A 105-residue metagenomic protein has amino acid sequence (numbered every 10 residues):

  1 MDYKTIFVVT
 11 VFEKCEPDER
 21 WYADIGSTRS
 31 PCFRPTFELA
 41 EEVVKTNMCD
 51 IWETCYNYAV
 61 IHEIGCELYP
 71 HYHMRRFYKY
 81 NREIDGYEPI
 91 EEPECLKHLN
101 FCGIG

Functional and structural regions predicted by a protein language model:
D2-R29: Short aromatic-glycine-(Arg/Gly/Cys) micro-motifs in beta-strand/loop hairpins
D2-T5, W21, L39-A40, V60 (+2 more regions): Generic short amphipathic/hydrophobic targeting helices enriched at N-termini, encompassing Sec-type signal peptides
V8-P17, T36, H62-L68: Short, flexible beta-strand-to-coil junctions
V11-E13, A23-D24, E42, E67-P70 (+1 more regions): Alpha-helical interaction segments
D24-T28, C32-Y58: A short, charged, amphipathic alpha-helix used as a generic interaction element across diverse proteins
T46-G105: Short, mixed-charge low-complexity intrinsically disordered segments
